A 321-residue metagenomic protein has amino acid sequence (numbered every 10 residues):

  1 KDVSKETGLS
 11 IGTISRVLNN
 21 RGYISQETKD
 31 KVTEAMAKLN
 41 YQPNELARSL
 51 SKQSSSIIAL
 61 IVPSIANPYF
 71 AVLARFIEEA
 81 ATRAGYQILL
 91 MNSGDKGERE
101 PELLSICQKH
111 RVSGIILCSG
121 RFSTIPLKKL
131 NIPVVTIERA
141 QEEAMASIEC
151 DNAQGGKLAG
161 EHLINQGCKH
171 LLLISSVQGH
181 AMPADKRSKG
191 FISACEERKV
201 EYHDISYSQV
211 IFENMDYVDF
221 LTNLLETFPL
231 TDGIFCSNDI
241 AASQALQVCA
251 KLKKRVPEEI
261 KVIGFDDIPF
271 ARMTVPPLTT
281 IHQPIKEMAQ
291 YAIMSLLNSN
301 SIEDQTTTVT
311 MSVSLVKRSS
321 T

Functional and structural regions predicted by a protein language model:
K1-S55: N-terminal helix-turn-helix DNA-binding module of bacterial transcription factors
S10, S113, C168-L171, D232: Short acidic/polar active-site loop segments enriched in Thr and Asp
I11-S15, L50-I65, H162, H170-V177: Short beta-strand segments enriched in small/hydrophobic residues
Q53-E161, E226, L230: Alpha-helical recognition/docking segments in bacterial nutrient-uptake and carbohydrate-utilization systems
P63-V72, L90-R99, I148-L158, I174-F220 (+4 more regions): Hinge/beta->alpha junction and helix N-cap segments in small-molecule ligand-binding domains
H170, Y202-D204, R255-K261: Short acidic capping loops at alpha-helix termini that bridge into adjacent secondary structure
T222-T321: Flexible loop/turn connectors
